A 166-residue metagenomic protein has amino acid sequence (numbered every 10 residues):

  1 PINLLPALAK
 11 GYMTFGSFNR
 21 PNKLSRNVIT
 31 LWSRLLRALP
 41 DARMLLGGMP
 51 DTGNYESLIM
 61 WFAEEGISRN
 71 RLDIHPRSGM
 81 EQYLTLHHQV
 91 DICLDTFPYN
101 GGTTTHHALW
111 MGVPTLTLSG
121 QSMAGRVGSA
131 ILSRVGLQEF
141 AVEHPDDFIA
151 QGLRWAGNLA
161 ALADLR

Functional and structural regions predicted by a protein language model:
P1-G79: Conserved catalytic-core segment of nucleotide-activated headgroup transferases in glycan assembly
R69, T85-H88, I92, T96-R166: Catalytic binding pocket for nucleotide-activated donors in carbohydrate/polymer assembly enzymes
S78-E81, G101: Short acidic loop-to-helix transition motifs that present clustered carboxylates
